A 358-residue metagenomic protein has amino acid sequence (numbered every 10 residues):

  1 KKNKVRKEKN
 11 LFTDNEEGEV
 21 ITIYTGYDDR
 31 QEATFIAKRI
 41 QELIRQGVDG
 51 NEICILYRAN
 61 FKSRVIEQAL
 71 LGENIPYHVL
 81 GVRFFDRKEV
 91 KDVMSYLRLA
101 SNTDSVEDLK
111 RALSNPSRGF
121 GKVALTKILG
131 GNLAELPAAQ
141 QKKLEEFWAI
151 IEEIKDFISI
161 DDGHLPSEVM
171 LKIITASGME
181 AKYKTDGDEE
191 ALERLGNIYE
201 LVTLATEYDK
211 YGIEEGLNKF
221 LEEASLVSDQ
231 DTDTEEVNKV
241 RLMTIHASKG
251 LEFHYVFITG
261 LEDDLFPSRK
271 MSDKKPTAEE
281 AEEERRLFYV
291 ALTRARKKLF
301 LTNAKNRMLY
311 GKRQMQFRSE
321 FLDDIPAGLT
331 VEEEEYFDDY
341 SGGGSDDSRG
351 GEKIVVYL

Functional and structural regions predicted by a protein language model:
K1-I75, A100-N102, S159-D161, Y357: Helicase P-loop NTPase motor core
D14, G26, L80-V82, E223 (+2 more regions): Conserved beta-strand termini and adjacent loop/short-helix elements that scaffold enzyme active sites in alpha/beta
D28, R58, V82, I245-S248 (+1 more regions): Structured loop/turn residues at secondary-structure junctions
D49, S63-I75, M94-G328: Conserved helicase C-terminal RecA-like lobe
R58, F84-F85, N306-R307: Positions that flank functional sites
N74-D86: Conserved RecA-like helicase motor-core motifs
L329-L358: Acidic, low-complexity intrinsically disordered tails
